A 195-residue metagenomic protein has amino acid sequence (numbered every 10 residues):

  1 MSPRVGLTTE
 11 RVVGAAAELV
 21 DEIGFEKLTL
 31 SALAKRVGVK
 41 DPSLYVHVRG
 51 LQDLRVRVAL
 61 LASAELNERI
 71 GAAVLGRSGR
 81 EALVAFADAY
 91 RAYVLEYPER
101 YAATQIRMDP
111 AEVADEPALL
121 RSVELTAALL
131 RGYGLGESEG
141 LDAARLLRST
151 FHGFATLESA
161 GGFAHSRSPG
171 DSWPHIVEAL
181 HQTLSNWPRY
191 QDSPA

Functional and structural regions predicted by a protein language model:
M1-I23, S31-A32, R36, Q52-V56: Basic, helix-initiating cap at the start of DNA-binding domains
M1-L7, P188-A195: N-terminal intrinsically disordered/low-complexity leader segments
V12-V20, L28, A62, L66 (+2 more regions): Short hydrophobic clusters on alpha-helical segments that form packing/core surfaces in small helical domains
V20, T29-L30, L51-A62, Y101 (+1 more regions): Amphipathic alpha-helical segments enriched in hydrophobic/aromatic and basic residues that form the DNA-contacting
G38-V48: Short hydrophobic/aromatic patch on the recognition helix
G71-A102, A111, L120-R121, E137 (+2 more regions): Hydrophobic alpha-helical connector segments
P110-L146, G170-S185: Amphipathic alpha-helical packing segments from all-alpha helical-bundle domains
S149-S166, H181-D192: Amphipathic C-terminal alpha-helical segment
